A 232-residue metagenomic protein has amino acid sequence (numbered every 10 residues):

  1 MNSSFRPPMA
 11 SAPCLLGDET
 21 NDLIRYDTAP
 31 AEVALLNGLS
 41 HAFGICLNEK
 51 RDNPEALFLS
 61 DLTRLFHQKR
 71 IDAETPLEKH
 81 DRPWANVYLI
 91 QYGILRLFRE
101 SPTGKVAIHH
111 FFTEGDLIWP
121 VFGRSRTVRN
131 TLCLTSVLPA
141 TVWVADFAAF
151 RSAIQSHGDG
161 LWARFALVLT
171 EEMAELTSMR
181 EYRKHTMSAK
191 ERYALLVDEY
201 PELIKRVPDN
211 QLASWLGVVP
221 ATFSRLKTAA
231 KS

Functional and structural regions predicted by a protein language model:
M1-P201, N210-A221, K227-S232: Cytosolic regulatory regions built on CNB/CRP/Popeye-like sensor folds
K205: Flexible coil/turn residues that form the inter-helical turn or adjacent wing/linker of helix-turn-helix
